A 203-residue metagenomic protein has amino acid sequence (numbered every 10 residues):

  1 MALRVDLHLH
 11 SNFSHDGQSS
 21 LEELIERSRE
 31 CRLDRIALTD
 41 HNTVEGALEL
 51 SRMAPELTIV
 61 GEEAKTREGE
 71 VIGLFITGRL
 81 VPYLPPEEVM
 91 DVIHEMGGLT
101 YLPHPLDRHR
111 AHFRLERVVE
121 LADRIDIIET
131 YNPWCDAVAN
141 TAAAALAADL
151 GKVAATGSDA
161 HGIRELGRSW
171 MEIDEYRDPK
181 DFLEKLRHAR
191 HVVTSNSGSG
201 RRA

Functional and structural regions predicted by a protein language model:
M1-E26, E45-E49, M53-V60, A64-L84 (+2 more regions): Charged catalytic cores and adjacent phosphate/nucleic-acid-binding surfaces used for phosphate/nucleic-acid chemistry
L24-N42, L99-Y101: Divalent metal-dependent hydrolysis catalytic cores, especially in the metallo-beta-lactamase
E30-R32, E95, D149: Residues at the C-terminal ends
D40, H104, S158: Glycine-rich, histidine-containing beta strand-loop boundary motifs that form or position
D91-G98: Short, charged N-terminal beta->alpha structural module
G98-L99, T130: Short helix-capping and hinge/turn segments at secondary-structure transitions, especially at repeat and domain
Y101-H109: Aromatic-lined carbohydrate-recognition surfaces of secreted/lumenal glycan-active proteins
